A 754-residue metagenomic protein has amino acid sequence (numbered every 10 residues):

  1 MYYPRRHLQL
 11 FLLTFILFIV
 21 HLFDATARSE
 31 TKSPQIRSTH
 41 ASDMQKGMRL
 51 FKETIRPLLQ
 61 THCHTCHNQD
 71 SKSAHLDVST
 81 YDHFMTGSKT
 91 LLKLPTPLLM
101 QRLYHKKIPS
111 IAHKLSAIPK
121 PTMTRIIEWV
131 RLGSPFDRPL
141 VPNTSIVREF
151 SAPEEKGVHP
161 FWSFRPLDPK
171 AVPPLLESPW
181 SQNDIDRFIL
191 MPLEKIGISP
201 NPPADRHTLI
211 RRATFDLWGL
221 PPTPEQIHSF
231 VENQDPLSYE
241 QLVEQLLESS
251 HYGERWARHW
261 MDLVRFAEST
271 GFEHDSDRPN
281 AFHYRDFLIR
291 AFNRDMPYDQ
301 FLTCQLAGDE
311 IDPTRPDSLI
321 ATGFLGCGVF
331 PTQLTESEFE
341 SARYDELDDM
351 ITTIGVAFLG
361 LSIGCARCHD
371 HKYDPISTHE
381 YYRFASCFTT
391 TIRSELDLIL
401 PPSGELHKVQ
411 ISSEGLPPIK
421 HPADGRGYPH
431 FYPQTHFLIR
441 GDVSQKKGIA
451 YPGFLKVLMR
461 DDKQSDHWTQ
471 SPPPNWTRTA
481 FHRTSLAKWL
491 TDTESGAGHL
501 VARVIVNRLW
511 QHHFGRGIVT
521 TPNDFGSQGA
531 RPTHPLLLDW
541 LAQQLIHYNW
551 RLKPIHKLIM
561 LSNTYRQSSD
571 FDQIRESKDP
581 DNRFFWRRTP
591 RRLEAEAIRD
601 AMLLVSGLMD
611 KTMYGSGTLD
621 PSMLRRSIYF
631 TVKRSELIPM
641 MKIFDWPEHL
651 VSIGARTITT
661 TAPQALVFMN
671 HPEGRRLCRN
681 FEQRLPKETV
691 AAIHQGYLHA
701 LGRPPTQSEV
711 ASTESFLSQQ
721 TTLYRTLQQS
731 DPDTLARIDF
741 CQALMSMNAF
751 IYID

Functional and structural regions predicted by a protein language model:
Y2-L12: Bacterial N-terminal signal peptides that target proteins for export
L10-H21: Bacterial N-terminal signal peptides
D24-G308, H371, T391-V519, S527-S562: Aromatic- and Gly/Pro-enriched helix-to-coil junctions and flexible linker segments
M100, D186, L190, R206-R211 (+2 more regions): An amphipathic alpha-helix signature
Y104, D184-L193, A291-N293, F301 (+8 more regions): An acidic, gly/pro-interrupted, aromatic-rich
S151, E240-Y252, L723-A749: Charge-dense polyanion-binding interfaces
I198-P203, N523-F525, L701-S712: Short acidic, glycine/serine/threonine-rich helix-capping segments at coil-helix boundaries
S708-D731: Helix-loop-helix junctions that connect adjacent transmembrane helices in secondary transporters/permeases, recognized
